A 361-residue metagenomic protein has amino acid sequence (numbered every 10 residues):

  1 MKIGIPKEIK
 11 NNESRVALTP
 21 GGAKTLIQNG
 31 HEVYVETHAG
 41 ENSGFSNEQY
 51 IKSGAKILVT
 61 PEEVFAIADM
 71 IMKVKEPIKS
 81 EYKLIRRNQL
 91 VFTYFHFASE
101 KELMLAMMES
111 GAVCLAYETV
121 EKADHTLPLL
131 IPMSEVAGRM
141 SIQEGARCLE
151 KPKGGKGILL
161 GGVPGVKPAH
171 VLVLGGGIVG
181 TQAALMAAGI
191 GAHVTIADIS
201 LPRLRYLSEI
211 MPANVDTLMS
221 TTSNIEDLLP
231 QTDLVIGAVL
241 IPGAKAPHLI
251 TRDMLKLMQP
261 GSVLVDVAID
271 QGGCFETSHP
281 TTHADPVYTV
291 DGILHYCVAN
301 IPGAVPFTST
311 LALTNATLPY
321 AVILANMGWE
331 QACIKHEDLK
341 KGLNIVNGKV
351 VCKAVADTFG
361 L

Functional and structural regions predicted by a protein language model:
K2, E8, K79-H170, V298-N300: Glycine/serine-rich phosphate-binding loop and adjoining beta1-alpha1 elements at the start of nucleotide-handling
K2-A106, S110: An N-terminal-biased, well-structured beta-alpha scaffold segment characteristic of Rossmann-like dinucleotide-binding
P6-N42, P152-L240, V287: Glycine-rich phosphate/diphosphate-binding loop of Rossmann-like nucleotide-binding domains
D69, K75-E76, F95-H96, T221 (+3 more regions): Short glycine-/small-residue-rich Rossmann-like dinucleotide-binding loops
E76, V136, G177-I178: Residue-level detector of alpha-helix initiation sites
E118-L159, I269, C274-L361: Adenosine-phosphate binding glycine-rich loop
E209-D291: Rossmann-like adenosine-cofactor binding region
